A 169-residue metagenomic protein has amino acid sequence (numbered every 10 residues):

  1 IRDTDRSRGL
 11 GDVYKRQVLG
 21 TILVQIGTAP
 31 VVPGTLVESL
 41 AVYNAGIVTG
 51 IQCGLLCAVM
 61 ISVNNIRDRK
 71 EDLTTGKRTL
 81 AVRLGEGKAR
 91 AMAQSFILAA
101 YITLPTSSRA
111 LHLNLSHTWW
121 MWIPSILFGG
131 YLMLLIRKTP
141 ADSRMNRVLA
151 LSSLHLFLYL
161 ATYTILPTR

Functional and structural regions predicted by a protein language model:
I1-Y14: Single conserved hydrophobic/aromatic residue that forms the stacking wall/gate of nucleotide- or nucleobase-binding
R2, G20, I51-I66, I126-I136: Transmembrane alpha-helical segments that form the membrane-embedded catalytic/substrate-channel core of multi-pass
R2, N44, Q94-R144: Transmembrane helix-loop-helix
D12-Q25, R83-E86, A150-Y163: Small-residue-rich segments of transmembrane alpha-helices in multi-pass membrane proteins, especially helix faces
G20-I51, P105-T118, Y163-R169: Helix-coil boundary and interhelical linker segments in multi-pass alpha-helical membrane proteins
G54-L98: Solvent-exposed interhelical
L56-M60, A100-T103, F128-G129, L158-Y163: Alpha-helical transmembrane segments of multipass membrane proteins
A91, G130, L134, P140-R169: Polytopic transmembrane helical bundles with strong interfacial aromatic enrichment
